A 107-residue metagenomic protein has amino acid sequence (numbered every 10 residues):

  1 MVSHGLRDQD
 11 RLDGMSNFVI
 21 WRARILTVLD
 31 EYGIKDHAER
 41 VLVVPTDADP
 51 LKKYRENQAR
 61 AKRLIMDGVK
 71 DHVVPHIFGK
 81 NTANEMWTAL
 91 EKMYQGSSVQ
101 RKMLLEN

Functional and structural regions predicted by a protein language model:
M1-N107: N-terminal Lys/Arg-enriched interaction segments
